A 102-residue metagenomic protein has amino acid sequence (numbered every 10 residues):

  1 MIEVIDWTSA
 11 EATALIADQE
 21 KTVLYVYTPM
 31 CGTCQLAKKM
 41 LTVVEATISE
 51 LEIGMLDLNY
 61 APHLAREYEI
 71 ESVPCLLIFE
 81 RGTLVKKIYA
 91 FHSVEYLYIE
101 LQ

Functional and structural regions predicted by a protein language model:
M1-E20: N-terminal leader/targeting and pre-domain segments
V4-W7, V26, E45, S49-H63: Thiol-based oxidoreductase modules, predominantly thioredoxin-like and allied folds used for disulfide exchange
A12-T13, P62-A65: Short hydrophobic/charged patches on amphipathic alpha-helices used for structural packing and interfaces
A17-P29: Short active-site neighborhood of thiol/selenol oxidoreductases, capturing the structured segment around
C31-C34, L76: The canonical Cys-X-X-Cys-His
Q35-T47: Typically the conserved alpha-helix immediately C-terminal to a functionally engaged Cys/Sec in thioredoxin-like
Y68-L77: Structural micro-motif
L77-Q102: Non-catalytic, surface beta->alpha helical segment in thiol-disulfide oxidoreductase systems
